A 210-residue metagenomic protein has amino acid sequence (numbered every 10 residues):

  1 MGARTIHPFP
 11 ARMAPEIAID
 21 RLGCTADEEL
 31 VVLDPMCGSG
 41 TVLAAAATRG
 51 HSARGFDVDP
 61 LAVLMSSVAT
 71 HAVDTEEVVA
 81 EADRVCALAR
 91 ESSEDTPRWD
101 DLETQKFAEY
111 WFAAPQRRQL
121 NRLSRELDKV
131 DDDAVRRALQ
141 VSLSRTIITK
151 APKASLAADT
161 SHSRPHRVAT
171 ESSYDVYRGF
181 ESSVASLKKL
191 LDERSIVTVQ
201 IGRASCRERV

Functional and structural regions predicted by a protein language model:
M1-L30, I148-S155, P165-H166: Class I S-adenosyl-L-methionine
G2-I6, H51, Q105-A108, S124: Residue-level detector of alpha-helix boundaries and kinks
R4, P8, F56, Y110 (+1 more regions): Short, charged/polar micro-motifs that form catalytic or ligand-binding hotspots
I6-P10, E109, A169, S173: Alpha-helix initiation/capping motif
P10, A14, A62, Q116 (+1 more regions): Hydrophobic (often cysteine-bearing) scaffold residues that line and stabilize catalytic clefts of nucleotide/cofactor
M13-E91, S172-R209: Conserved S-adenosyl-L-methionine
P60-V130: Conserved phosphoryl-transfer catalytic core
R117-R209: SAM-dependent nucleic-acid methyltransferase catalytic core
